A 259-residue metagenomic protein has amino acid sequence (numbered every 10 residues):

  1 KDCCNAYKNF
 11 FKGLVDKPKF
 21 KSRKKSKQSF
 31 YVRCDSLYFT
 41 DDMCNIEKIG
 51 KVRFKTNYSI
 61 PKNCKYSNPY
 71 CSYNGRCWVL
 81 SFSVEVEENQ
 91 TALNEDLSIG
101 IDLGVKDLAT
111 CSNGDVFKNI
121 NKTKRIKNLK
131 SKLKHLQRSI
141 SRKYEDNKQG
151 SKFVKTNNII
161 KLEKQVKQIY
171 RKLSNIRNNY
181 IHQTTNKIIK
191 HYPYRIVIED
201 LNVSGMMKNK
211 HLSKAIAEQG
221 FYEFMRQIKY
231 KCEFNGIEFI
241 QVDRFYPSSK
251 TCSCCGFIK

Functional and structural regions predicted by a protein language model:
K1-S72: Acidic carboxylate diad motif detector
P61-C64, Y73-K259: Positively charged, helix-rich recognition surfaces that bind polyanionic ligands
